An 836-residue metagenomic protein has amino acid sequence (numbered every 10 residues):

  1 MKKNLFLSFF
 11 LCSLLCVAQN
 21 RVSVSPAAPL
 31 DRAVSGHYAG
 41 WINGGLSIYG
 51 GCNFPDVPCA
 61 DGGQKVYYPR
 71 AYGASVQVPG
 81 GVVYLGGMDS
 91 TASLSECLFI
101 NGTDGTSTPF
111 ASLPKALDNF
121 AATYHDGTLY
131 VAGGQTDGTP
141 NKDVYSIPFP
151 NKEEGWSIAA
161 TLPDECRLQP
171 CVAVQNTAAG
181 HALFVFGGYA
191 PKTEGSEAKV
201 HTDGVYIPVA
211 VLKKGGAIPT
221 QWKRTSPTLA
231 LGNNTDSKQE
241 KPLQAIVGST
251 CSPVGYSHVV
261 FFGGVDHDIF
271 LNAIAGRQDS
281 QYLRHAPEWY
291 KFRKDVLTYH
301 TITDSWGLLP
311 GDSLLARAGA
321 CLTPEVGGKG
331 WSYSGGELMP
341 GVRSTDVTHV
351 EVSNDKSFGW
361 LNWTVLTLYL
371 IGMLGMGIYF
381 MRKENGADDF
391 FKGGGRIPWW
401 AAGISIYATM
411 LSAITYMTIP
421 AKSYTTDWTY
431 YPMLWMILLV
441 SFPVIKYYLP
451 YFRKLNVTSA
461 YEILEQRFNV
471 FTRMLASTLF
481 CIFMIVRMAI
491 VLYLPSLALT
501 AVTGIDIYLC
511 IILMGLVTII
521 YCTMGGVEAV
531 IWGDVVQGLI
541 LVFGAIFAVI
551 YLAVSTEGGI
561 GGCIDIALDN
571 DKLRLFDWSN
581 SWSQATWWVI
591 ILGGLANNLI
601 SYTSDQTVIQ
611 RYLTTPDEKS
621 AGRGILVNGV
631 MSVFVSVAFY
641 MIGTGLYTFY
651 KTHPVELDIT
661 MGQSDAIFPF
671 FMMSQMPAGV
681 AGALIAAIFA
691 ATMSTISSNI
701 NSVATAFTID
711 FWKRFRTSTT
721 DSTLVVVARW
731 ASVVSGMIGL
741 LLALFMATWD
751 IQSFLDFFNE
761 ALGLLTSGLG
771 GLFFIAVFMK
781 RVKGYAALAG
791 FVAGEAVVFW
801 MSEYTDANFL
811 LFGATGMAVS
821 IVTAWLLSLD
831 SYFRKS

Functional and structural regions predicted by a protein language model:
M1-Q19: Bacterial Sec-dependent N-terminal signal peptides
K2, D104-P109, E154-G155, Y430-M433 (+1 more regions): Short secondary-structure capping/junction motifs at helix and strand boundaries
K2-K3, V34, R70, L117 (+8 more regions): Basic side chains
F10, G73, N151-K152, A217 (+6 more regions): Alpha-helix capping and helix-coil boundary motifs
L11, Q19-F358: Kelch-like beta-propeller repeat domains
V352-S836: Membrane-embedded helix-loop-helix hairpins and adjacent transmembrane boundary segments in multi-pass transporters
